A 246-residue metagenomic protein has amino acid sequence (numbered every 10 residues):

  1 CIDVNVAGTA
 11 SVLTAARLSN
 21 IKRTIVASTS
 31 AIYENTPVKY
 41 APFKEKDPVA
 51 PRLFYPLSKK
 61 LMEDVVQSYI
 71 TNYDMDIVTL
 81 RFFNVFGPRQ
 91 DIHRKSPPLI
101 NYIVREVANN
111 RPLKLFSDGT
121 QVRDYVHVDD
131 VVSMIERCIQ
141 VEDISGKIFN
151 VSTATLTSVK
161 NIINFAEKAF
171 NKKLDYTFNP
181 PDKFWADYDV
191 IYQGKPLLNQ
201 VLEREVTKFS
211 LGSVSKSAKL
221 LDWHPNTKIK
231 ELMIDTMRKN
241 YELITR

Functional and structural regions predicted by a protein language model:
C1-I2, A16: A hydrophobic alpha-helix adjacent to the NAD(P)-binding/active-site core of NAD(P)-dependent oxidoreductases, strongly
I2, A41, D47, R52-K60 (+3 more regions): Short-chain dehydrogenase/reductase
A10-F54: Conserved Rossmann-fold NAD(P)-dependent oxidoreductase catalytic core, especially the SDR/UDP-sugar
Y33-E34, L53-F54, V78-P97: Flexible, glycine-rich beta-alpha linker
A50-V78, F83, V107-N109: Active-site Tyr-X1-5-Lys
V107-R246: C-terminal substrate-binding subdomain of Rossmann-fold SDR/epimerase-dehydratase oxidoreductases
